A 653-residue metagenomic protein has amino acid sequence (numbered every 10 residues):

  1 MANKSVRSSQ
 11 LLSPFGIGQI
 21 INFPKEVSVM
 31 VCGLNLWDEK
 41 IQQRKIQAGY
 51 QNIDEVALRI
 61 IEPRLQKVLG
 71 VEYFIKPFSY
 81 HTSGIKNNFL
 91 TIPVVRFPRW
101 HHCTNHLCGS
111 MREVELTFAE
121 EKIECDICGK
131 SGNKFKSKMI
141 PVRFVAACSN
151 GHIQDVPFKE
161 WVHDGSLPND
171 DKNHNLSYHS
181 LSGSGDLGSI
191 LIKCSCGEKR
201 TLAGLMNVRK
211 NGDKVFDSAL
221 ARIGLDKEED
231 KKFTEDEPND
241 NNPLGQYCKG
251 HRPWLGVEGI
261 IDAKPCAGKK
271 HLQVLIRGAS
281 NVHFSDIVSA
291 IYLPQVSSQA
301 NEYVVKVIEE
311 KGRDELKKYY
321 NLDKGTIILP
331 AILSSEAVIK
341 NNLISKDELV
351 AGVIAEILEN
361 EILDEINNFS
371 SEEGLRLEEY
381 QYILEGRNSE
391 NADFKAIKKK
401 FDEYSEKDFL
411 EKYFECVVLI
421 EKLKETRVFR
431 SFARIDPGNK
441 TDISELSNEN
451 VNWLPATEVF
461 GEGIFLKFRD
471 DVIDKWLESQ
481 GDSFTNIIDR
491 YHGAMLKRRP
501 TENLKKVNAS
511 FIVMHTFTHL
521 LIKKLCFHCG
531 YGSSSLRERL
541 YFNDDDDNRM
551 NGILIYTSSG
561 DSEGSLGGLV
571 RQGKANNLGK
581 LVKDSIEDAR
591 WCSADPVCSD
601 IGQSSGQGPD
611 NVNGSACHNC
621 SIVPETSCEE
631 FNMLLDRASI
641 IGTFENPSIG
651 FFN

Functional and structural regions predicted by a protein language model:
M1-V162, K172-S180, G188, E237-N653: Extended, well-ordered protein cores
S166-P168: A short, polar/proline- and glycine-enriched secondary-structure boundary/capping micro-motif
I192-C196: C-terminal interaction appendages of subunits in large macromolecular complexes
G204-M206: Short, surface-exposed polybasic-aromatic patches that bind anionic ligands, especially phosphate groups
R209-D213, D217-L220, V288: Nucleic-acid endo/exonuclease domains
